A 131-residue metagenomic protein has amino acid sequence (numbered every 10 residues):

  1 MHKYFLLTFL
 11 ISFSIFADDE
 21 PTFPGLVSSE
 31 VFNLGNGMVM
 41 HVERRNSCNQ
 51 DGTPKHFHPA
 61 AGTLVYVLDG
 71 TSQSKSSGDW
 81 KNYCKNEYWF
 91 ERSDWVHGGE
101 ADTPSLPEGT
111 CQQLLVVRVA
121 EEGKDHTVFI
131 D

Functional and structural regions predicted by a protein language model:
H2, L6-F9, I15-H41, N82 (+2 more regions): A short, N-terminal "cap"/entry segment at the start of jelly-roll beta-barrel domains of the cupin/DSBH fold
G35-N36, H58-P59, Y66, N82-C84 (+1 more regions): Extracellular/periplasmic catalytic domains that process cell-envelope and extracellular macromolecules
G35-V42, K85-Y88, G109-L115, V119: Flexible, surface-exposed loop/linker segments and immediately adjacent secondary-structure boundaries
S47, S77-V96: Short acidic-glycine-tyrosine-enriched beta hairpin
N49-T63: A short beta-loop-beta micro-motif enriched in histidine and acidic residues
G52-P54, Q73, W89-S105: Histidine-centered metal-chelating micro-motifs
A60-G78: Glycine- and acidic-residue-biased ligand/ion/polar-headgroup-sensing regions
D94-D125: Ligand-binding loop in jelly-roll beta-barrel domains
